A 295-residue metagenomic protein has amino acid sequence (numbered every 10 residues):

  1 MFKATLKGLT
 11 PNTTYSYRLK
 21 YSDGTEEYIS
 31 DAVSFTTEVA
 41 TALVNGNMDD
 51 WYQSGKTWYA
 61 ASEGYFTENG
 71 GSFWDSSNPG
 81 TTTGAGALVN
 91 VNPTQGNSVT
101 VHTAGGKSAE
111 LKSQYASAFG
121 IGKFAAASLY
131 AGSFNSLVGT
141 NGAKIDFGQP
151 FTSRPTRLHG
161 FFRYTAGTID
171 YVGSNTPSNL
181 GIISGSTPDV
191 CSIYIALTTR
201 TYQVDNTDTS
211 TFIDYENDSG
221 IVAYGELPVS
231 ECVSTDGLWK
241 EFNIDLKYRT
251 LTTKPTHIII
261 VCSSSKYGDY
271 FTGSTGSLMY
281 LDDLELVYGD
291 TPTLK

Functional and structural regions predicted by a protein language model:
M1-T10: Recognizes extended acidic, P/S/T-rich segments that occur within or adjacent to Ig-like beta-sandwich modules
L9-G24: Beta-strand-rich modules
T14-R18, R157, P255-H257: Short, conserved beta-strand segments of beta-strand-rich sandwich/propeller modules, principally
S22-A40: Extracellular fibronectin type III
S34-P155, S186-T198, V204-K295: Aromatic (Trp/Tyr/Phe) and Gly/Pro-enriched flexible surface segments
R154-Y164: A short beta-strand element within beta-rich, extracytoplasmic domains of secreted/secretory-pathway proteins
Y164-Y171, I183-P188, T201-V204: Extended, low-complexity, turn-rich repeat/linker tracts enriched in Gly/Pro/Ser/Thr and Asp/Glu that occur
